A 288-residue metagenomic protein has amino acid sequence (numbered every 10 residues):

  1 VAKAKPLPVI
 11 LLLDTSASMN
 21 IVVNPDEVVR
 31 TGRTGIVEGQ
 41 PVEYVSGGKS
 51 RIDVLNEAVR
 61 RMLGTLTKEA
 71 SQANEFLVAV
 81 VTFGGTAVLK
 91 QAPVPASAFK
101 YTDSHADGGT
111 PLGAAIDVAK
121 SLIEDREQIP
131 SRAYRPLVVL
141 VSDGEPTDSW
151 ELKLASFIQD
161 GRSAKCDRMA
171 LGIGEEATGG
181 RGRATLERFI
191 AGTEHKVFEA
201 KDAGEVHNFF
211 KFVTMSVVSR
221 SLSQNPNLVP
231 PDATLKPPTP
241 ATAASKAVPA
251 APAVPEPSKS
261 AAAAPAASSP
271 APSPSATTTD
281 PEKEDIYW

Functional and structural regions predicted by a protein language model:
P6, S18-E75: …and closely analogous acidic/polar surface helices at protein-protein or active-site interfaces in A-domain-like
L11-S16, L55, V80-F83, A119 (+2 more regions): DG-centered beta-turn motif at the end of beta-strands
I21-V29, S71-D103, T178-F189: Short beta-strand-loop
V23, S104-D107, G144-G192, A200: VWA/integrin I-like adhesion module and closely mimicked acidic/polar interface patches used
R33, D53, G174, A203-H207 (+1 more regions): Extended acidic, low-complexity intrinsically disordered regions
G35-E43, Q72, G84-V118, E145 (+1 more regions): Short, charged loop segments at secondary-structure junctions
S46, V88, S97-R135, S149 (+2 more regions): Von Willebrand factor
A170, E175-D232: Von Willebrand factor A/integrin I-like adhesion domains
